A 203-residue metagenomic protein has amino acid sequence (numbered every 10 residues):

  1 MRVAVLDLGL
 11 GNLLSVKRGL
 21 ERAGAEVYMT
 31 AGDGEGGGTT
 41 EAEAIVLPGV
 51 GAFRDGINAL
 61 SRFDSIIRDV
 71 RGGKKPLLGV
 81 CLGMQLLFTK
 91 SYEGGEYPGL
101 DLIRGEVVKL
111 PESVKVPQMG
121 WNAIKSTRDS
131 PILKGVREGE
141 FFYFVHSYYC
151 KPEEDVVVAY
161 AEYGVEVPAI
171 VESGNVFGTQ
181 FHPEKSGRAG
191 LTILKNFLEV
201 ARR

Functional and structural regions predicted by a protein language model:
M1-A4: Extreme N-terminal starter segment of soluble prokaryotic enzymes
E21-G38: A short, well-structured beta->alpha microelement
G38-L47: Short acidic/histidine-rich motifs immediately flanking catalytic phosphotransfer sites in two-component signaling
V50-G120: Cysteine-nucleophile active-site neighborhood
T89-V165: Pocket-forming structural segment of enzyme catalytic cores
V165-E172: Short, surface-exposed beta-strand/loop micro-motifs that present aromatic residues
T179-R203: Acyltransferase
